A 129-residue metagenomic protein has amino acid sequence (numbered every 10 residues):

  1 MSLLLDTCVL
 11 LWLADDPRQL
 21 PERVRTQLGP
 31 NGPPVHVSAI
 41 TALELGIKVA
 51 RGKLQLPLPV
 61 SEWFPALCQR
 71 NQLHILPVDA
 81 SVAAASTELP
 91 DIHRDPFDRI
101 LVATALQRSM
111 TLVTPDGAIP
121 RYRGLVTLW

Functional and structural regions predicted by a protein language model:
M1-V37, R51-A66, R70, R108 (+3 more regions): Short, well-structured N-terminal submotif of metal-dependent ribonuclease cores
D6-C8, L45, S86, A105: Generic structural signal for small/hydrophobic residues in well-ordered secondary structure, especially within
V9, T41-A42, V82, L101 (+1 more regions): Alpha-helix capping/helix-boundary segments
A39-E44, V78: Short, conserved active-site loops that position catalytic residues or coordinate cofactors/metal ions across diverse
Q55-S61, P65-P115: Active-site neighborhoods of divalent-metal-dependent phosphate/nucleic-acid chemistry enzymes
I75-L76, T127-W129: Short acidic-hydrophobic, aromatic-tinged amphipathic segments that line or gate anion-handling sites
T87, R123-G124: Phosphate-binding/catalytic loops
